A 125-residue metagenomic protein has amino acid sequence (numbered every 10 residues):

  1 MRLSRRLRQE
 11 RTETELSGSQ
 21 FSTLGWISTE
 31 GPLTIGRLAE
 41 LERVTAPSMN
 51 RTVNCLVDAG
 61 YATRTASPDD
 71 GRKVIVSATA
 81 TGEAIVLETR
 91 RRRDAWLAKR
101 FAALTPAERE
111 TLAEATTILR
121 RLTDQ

Functional and structural regions predicted by a protein language model:
M1-R5, S67: N-terminal intrinsically disordered/low-complexity leader segments
R2, R11, W96-K99: Residue-level signal for pocket-adjacent positions within structured domains
R2, S22-S28, A84, E110: Pre-recognition alpha-helix immediately N-terminal to the DNA-recognition helix within helix-turn-helix or winged-helix
R6-P47, A59-Y61: N-terminal helix-turn-helix DNA-binding core of bacterial DNA-binding proteins
I35, V53-N54: Short, hydrophobic-biased segments on the C-terminal half of alpha helices that form "recognition helices"
N54-T117: Charged, amphipathic alpha-helical coiled-coil/dimerization segments
R120-Q125: Short, charged, intrinsically disordered terminal tails
